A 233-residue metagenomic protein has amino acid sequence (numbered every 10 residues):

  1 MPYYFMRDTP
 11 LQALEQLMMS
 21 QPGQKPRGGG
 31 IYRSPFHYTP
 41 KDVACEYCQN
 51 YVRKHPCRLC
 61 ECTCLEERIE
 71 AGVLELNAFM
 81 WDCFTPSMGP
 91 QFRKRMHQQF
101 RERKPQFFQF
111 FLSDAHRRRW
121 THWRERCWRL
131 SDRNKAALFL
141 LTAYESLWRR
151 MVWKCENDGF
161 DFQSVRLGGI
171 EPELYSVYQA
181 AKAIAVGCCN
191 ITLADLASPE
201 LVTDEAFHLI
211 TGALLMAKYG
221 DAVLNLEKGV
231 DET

Functional and structural regions predicted by a protein language model:
M1-G168, N190-A197, L201-T233: Extended, charge-biased low-complexity segments that typically form long amphipathic alpha-helices/coiled-coils
E171: Short gly/ser-rich anion-binding loops that grip negatively charged ligand groups
L174-V177: Long, hydrophobic alpha/beta structural blocks
A185-C189: GHKL/Bergerat-fold ATPase module
